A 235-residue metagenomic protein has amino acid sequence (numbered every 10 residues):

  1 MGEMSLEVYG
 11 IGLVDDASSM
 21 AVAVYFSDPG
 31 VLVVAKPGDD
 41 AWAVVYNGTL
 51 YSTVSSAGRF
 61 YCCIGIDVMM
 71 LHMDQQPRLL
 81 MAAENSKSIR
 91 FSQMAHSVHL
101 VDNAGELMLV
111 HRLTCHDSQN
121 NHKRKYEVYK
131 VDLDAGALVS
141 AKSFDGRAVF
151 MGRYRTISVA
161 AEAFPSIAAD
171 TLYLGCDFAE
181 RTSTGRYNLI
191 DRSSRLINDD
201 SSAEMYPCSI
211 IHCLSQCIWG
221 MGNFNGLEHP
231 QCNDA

Functional and structural regions predicted by a protein language model:
M1-Q119: A sequence/structural signal of beta-propeller blade repeats
D117-A235: C-terminal closing repeat unit and adjoining cap/tail of repeat-based domains
